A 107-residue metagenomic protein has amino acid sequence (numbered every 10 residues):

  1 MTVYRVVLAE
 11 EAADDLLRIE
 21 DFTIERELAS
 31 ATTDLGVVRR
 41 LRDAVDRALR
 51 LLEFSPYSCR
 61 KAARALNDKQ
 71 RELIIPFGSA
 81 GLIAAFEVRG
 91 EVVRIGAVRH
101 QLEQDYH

Functional and structural regions predicted by a protein language model:
M1-R71, F77, Y106: Basic, Lys/Arg-enriched alpha-helical interface segments
I74-H107: Enriched for short, Lys/Arg-rich terminal
